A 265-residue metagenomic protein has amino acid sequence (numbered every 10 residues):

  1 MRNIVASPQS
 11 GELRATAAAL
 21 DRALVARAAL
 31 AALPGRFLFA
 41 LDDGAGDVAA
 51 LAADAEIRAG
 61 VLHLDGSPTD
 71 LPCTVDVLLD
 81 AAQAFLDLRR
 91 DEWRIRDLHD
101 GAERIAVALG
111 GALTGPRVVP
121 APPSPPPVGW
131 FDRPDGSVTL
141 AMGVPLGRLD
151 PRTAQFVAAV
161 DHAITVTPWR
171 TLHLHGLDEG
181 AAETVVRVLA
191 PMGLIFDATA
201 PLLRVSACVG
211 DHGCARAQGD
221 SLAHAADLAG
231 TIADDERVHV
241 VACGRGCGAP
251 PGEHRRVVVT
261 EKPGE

Functional and structural regions predicted by a protein language model:
M1-D80, L86, L140-P263: Small-residue-enriched alpha-helical segments and adjacent helix-cap loops that form tight helix-helix packing
R58-P125, Q155: An acidic, glycine-/histidine-flanked metal-binding catalytic module
G110-A163: Gly/Thr-rich phosphate-binding loop signature of adenosyl cofactor/nucleotide-binding cores
